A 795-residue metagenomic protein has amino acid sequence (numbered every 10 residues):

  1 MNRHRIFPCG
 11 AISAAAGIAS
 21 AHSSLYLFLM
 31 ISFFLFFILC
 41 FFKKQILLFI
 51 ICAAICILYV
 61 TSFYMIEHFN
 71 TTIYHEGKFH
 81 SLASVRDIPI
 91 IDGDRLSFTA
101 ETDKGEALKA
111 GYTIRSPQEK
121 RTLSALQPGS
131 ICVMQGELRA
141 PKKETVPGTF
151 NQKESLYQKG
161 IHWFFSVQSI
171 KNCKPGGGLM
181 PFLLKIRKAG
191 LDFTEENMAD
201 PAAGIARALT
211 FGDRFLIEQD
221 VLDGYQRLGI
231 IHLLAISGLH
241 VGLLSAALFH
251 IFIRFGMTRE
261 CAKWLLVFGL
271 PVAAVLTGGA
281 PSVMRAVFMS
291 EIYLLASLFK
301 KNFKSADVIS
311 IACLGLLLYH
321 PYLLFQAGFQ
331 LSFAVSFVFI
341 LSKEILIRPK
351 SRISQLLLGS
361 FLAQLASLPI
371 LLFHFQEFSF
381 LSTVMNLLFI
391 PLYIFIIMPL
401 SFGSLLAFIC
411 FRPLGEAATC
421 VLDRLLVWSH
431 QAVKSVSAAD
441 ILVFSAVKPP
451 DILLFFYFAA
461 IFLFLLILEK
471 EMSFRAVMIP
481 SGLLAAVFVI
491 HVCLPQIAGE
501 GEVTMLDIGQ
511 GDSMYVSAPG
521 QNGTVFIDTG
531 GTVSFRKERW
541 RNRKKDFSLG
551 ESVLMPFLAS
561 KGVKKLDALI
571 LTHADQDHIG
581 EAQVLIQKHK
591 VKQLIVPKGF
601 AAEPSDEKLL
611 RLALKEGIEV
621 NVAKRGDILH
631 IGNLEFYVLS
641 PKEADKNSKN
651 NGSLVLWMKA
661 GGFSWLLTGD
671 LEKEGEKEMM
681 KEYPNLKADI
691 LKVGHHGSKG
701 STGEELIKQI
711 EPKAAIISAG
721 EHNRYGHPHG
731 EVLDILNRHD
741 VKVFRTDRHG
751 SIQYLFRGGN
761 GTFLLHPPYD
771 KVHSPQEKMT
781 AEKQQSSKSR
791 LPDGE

Functional and structural regions predicted by a protein language model:
M1-T72, L466, F763, K783-E795: N-terminal leader/targeting segments
N2-C40, G415-I467: Membrane-embedded alpha-helical segments of integral membrane proteins
I12, Q158-M289, L294, D567-I570 (+5 more regions): Aromatic-rich juxtamembrane segments at the membrane interface
I46, I50-I51, D220-T383, P449-A498 (+3 more regions): Hydrophobic alpha-helical transmembrane segments in multi-pass membrane proteins
C56-H232, S552-A559, K565, G599-A601 (+6 more regions): Membrane-interface helix/helix-cap signal primarily in integral membrane proteins
Y322-L324, S437, V447-F458, L463-K565 (+2 more regions): Core dinuclear metal-dependent hydrolase active-site scaffold
F339-F444, A714-S718: Alpha-helical transmembrane segments of multi-pass integral membrane proteins
L571-T572, Q576-Q587, P641-P728: Active-site-proximal loop/helix segments of hydrolase catalytic cores
